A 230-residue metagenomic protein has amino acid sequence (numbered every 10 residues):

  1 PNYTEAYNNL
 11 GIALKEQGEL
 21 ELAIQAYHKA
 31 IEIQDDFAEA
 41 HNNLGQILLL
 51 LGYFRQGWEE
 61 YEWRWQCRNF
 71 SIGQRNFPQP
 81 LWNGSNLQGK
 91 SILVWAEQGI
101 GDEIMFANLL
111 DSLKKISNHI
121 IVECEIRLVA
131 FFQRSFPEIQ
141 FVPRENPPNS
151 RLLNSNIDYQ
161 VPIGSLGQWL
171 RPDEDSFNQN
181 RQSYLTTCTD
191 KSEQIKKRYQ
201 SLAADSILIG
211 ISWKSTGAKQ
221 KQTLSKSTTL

Functional and structural regions predicted by a protein language model:
P1-L230: Alpha-helical solenoid repeat scaffolds of the TPR/TPR-like class and their adjacent stem/linker regions that mediate
